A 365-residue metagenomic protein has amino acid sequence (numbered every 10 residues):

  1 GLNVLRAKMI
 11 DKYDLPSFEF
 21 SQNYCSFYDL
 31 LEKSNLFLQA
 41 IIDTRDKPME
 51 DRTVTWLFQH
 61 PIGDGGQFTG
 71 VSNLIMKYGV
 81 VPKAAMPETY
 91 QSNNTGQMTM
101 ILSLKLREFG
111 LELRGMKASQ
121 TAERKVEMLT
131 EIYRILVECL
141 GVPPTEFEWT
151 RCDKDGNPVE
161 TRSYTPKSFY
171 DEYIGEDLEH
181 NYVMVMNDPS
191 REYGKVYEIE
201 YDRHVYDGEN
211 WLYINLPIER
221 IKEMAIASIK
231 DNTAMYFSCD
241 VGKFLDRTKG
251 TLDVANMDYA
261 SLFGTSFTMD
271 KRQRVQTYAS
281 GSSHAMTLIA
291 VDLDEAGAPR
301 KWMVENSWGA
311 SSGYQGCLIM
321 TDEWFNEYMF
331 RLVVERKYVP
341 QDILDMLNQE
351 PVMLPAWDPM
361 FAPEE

Functional and structural regions predicted by a protein language model:
G1-M235, W302-E305, S312-Q315, D322 (+1 more regions): Active-site nucleophile-adjacent alpha helix/oxyanion-hole segment immediately C-terminal to the catalytic cysteine
S21, T165, Y201, G242 (+2 more regions): Alpha-helix initiation/capping motif
K33, K243-T248, V254-A255, E295-A296 (+1 more regions): Flexible loop/turn segments at secondary-structure boundaries
I75, V275-G309: Catalytic nucleophile-His microenvironment captured as a short glycine-rich beta-strand/loop that brackets
N210-S283: Long, positively charged binding patches that form subdomain-scale interaction surfaces for polyanionic ligands
D294-E365: Conserved catalytic-core surface of thiol
